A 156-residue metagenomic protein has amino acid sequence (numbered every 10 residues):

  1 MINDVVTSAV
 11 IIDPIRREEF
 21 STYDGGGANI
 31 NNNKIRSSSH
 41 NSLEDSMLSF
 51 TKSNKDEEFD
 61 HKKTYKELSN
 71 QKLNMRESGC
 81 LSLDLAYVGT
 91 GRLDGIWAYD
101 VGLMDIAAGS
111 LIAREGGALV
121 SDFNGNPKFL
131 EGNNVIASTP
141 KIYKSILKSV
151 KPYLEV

Functional and structural regions predicted by a protein language model:
M1-L85, N133-V156: Acidic beta-strand-loop-alpha-helix segment within the catalytic core of divalent metal-dependent phosphate-processing
D13, D84, D94, D105 (+1 more regions): Acidic active-site catalytic centers that drive phospho-/nucleotidyl reactions and related ester hydrolyses
K52, Y99-V101, F123-N126: Short secondary-structure boundary segments
L73, Y99-M104: Glycine-rich "substrate-gating" loop/helix at the edge of Rossmann-like oxidoreductase active sites
L81-S82, G102-I106, P127-E131: Small/polar glycine-rich anion-binding or flexible loop at a beta-alpha turn
A86-G89, A107-E115: Hydrophobic residues within well-ordered alpha-helices
T90-G95, G117-L119: Alpha-to-beta junction loops
G117-N134, T139: Acidic, metal-binding active-site segment of PIN/NYN-like and related structure-specific nucleases
